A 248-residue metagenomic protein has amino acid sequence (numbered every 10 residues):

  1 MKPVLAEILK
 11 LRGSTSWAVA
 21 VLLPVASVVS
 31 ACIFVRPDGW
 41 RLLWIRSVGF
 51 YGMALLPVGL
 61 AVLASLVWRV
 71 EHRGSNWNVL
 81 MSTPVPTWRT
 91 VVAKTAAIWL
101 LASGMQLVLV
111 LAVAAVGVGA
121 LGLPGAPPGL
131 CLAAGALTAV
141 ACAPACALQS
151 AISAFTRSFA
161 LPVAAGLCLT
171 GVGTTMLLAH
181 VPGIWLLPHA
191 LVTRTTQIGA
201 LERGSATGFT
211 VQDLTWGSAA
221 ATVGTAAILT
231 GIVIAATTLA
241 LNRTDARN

Functional and structural regions predicted by a protein language model:
M1-L5, L43-Y51, N76-W88, V110-V113 (+1 more regions): Hydrophobic alpha-helical transmembrane segments
M1-V21, D245-R247: Aromatic- and glycine-rich beta-strand/loop motifs that create alpha-glucan
K10, R69, L80-S82, Q149 (+1 more regions): Helix-capping/transition residues at the boundaries of transmembrane alpha-helices and the short helical linkers
A20-P24, K94-T95, G166-L167: Residue-level recognition of transmembrane alpha-helices in multi-pass small-molecule transporters/permeases
V25-L60, A64-S65, V92, A96-F159 (+1 more regions): Secretory targeting signals
D38, V163-N248: Terminal transmembrane helical anchor/hairpin motif
S65-W99: Helix-loop-helix units of permease transmembrane domains in multi-pass membrane transporters, especially ABC
